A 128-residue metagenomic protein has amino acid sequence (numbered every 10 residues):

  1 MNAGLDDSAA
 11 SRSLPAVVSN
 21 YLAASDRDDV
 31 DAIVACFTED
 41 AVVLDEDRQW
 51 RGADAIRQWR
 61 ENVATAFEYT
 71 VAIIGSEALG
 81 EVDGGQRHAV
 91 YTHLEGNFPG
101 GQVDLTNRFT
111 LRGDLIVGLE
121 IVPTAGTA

Functional and structural regions predicted by a protein language model:
M1-A35, A128: Short, low-complexity N-terminal intrinsically disordered segments enriched in polar/charged residues
N2-A9, R57-A128: A beta-strand edge to alpha-helix "cap/lid" segment located at domain peripheries
V18-Y21, F37, R60, T92-L94: Hydrophobic alpha-helical core bundles mediating ligand binding, dimerization, or RNAP-core interactions
Y21, I33-V34, A41, G52 (+4 more regions): Hydrophobic pocket/interface hotspot
S25, F37-D40, V63: Alpha-helix boundary/capping residues
T38, D45, F98: Acidic surface patches and DE-rich sequence motifs
A41-V42, T124: A broad detector of the eukaryotic-type serine/threonine protein kinase catalytic domain
V42-R51, A66-E68: A short gly/proline-enriched turn/hairpin at secondary-structure junctions
